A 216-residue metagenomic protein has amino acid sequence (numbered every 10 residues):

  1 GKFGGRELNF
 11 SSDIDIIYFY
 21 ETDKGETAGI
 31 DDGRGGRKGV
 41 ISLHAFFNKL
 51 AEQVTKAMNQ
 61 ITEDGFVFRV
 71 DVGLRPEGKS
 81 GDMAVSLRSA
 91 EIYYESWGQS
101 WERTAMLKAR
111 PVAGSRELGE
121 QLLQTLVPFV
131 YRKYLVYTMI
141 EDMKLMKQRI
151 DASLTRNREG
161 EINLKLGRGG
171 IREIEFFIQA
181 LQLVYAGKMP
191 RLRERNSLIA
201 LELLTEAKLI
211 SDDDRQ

Functional and structural regions predicted by a protein language model:
G1-Q216: A nucleotide- and high-energy phosphate-metabolite-utilizing enzyme signature
